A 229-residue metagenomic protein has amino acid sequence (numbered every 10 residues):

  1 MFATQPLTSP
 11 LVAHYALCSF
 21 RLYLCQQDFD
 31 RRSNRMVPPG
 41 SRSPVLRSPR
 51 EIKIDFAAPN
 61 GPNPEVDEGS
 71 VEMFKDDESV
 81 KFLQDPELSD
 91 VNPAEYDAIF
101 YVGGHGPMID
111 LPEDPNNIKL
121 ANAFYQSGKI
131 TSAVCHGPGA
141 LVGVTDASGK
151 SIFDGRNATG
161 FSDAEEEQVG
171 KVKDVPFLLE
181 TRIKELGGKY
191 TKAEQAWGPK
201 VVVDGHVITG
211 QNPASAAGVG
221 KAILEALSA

Functional and structural regions predicted by a protein language model:
M1, A133: Glycine-rich beta-to-alpha active-site loop
F2-A3, T8-S127, G139-A229: Extended, subdomain-level signal for the structured scaffold at the beginning of enzyme domains
G128-S132: Conserved, well-structured core segments that form or line functional sites
C135-G137: Catalytic nucleophile serine of serine hydrolases, specifically the conserved "nucleophile elbow" pentapeptide
